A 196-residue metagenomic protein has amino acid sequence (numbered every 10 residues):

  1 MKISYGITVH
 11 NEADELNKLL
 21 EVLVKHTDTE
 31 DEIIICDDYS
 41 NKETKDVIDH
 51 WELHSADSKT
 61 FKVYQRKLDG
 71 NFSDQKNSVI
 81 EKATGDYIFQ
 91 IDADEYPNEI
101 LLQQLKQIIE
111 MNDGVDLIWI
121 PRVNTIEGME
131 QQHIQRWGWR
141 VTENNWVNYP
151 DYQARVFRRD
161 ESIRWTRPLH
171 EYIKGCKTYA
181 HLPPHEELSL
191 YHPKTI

Functional and structural regions predicted by a protein language model:
K2-I7, L23, D31-C36: Hydrophobic targeting segments
E12-H26: Short, well-formed alpha-helical segments that are part of the catalytic scaffolds of diverse glycosyltransferases
V22, I33-H50, L68, D92-E95: A conserved acidic beta->alpha catalytic loop
V22-H26, H50, S78, K82 (+1 more regions): A generic secondary-structure signal
D46-D74, S78-K82: Conserved donor nucleotide-binding strand/loop of the catalytic core
S73-I80, Y96-I196: Catalytic-site signature of metal-activated, phosphate-bearing donor transferases, centered on the GT-A/GT-A-like
I88: Short aromatic/hydrophobic "clamp" motif used to bind/position activated sugar donors
